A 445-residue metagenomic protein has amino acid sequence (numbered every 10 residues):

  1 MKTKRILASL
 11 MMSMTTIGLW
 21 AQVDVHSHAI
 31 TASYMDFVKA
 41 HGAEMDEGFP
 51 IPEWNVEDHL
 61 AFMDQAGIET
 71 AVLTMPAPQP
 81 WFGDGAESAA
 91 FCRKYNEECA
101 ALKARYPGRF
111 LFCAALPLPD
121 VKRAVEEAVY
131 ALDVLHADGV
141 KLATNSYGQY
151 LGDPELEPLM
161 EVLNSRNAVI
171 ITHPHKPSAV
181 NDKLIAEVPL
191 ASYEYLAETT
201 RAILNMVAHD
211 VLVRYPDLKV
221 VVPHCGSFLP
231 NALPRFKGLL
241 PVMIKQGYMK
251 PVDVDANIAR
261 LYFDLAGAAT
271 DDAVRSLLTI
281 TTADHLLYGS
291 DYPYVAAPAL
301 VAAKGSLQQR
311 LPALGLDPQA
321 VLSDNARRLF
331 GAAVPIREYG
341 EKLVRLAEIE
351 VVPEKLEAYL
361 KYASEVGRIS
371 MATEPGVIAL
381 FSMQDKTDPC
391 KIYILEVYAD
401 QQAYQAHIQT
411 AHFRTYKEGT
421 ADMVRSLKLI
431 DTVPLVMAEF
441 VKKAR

Functional and structural regions predicted by a protein language model:
T3-R5, V25, A29-T70, E97-A104 (+5 more regions): Mid-to-C-terminal alpha-helical segments outside catalytic/metal-binding sites
A8-G18: Bacterial N-terminal signal peptides
V23-S27, A71-L73, L111-A114, V140-L142 (+4 more regions): Hydrophobic faces of well-ordered beta-strands that scaffold small-molecule active sites in alpha/beta enzyme cores
A29, L118, P174-S178, P293-V295 (+1 more regions): Short glycine-enriched loops at secondary-structure junctions
T31-W54, A89, S178-T199, F236-R260: Active-site gating loops and adjacent loop-to-helix segments of metal-dependent hydrolytic enzymes
E69, M75-I203: Active-site gating/metal-coordination segments in enzymes
V207-D210, P216-A256: Aromatic-lined glycan-binding groove of carbohydrate-active enzymes
P335-I392, V397-R414, R425-R445: Short S/T/G/P-rich N-terminal loop/turn motif that feeds into the first structured element of a domain
